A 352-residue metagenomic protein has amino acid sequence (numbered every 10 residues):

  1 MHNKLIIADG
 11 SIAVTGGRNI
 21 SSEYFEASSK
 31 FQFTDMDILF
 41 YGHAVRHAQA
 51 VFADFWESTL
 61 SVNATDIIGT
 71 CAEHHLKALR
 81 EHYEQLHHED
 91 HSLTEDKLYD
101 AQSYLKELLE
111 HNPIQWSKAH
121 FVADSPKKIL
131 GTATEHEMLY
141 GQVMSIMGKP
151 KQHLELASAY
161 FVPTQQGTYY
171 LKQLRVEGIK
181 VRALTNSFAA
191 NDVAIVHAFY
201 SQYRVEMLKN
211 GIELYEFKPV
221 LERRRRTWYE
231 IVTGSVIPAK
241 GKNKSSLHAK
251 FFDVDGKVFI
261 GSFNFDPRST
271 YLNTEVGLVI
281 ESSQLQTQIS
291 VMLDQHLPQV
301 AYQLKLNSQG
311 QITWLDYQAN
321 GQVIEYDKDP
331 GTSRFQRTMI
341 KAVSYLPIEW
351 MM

Functional and structural regions predicted by a protein language model:
M1-M352: Charged, low-complexity intrinsically disordered terminal segments
